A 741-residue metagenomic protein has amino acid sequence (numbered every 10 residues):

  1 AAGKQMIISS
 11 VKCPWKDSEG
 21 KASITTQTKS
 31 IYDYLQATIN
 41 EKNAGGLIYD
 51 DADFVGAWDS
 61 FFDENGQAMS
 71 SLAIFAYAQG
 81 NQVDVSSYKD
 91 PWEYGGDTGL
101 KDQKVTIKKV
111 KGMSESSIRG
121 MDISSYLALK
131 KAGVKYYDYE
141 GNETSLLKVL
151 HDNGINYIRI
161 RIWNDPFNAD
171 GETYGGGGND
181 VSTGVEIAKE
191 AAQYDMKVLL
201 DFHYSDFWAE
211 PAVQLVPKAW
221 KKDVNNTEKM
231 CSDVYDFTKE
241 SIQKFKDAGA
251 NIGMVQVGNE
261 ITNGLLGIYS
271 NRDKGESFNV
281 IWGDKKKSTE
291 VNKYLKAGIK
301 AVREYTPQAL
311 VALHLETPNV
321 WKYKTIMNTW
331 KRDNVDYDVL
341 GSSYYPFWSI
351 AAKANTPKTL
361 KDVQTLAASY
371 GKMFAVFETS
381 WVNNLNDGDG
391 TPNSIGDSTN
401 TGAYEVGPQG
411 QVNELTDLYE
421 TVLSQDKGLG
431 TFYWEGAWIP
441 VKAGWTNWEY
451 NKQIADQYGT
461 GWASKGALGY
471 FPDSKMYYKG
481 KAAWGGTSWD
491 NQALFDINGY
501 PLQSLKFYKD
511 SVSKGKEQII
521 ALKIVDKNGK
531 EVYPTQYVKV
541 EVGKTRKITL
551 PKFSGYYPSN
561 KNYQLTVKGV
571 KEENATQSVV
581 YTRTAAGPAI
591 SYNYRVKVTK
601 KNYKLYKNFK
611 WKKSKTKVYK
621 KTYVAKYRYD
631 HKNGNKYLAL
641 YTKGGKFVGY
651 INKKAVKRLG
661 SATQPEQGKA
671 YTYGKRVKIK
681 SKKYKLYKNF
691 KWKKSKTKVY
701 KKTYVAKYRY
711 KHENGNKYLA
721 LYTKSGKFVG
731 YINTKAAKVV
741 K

Functional and structural regions predicted by a protein language model:
A1-E19, L146, E304-V311, P318-T399 (+2 more regions): Glycoside hydrolase catalytic-domain groove-lining segments
S18-S30, A37, E41, G45-K109 (+3 more regions): Aromatic-rich peripheral "rim/lid" segments of glycoside hydrolase catalytic domains that contact and position glycan
G20, V149-A309, E316: Substrate-binding cleft and catalytic face of glycoside hydrolase catalytic domains, especially the flexible beta-alpha
L47, M121, D201, V255 (+3 more regions): Conserved, mostly hydrophobic/aromatic
Y88-N153: N-terminal carbohydrate-binding accessory modules
K516-I519, I524, K568-G587: Conserved "repeat-terminator" motif of extracellular CCP/Sushi domains
K527-K530, A586-Y641, G660-Y722, K727 (+1 more regions): Beta-loop motif signature
K544-G569, D630-A639, K711-A720: Surface-exposed interfaces of beta-sheet-rich extracellular modules
